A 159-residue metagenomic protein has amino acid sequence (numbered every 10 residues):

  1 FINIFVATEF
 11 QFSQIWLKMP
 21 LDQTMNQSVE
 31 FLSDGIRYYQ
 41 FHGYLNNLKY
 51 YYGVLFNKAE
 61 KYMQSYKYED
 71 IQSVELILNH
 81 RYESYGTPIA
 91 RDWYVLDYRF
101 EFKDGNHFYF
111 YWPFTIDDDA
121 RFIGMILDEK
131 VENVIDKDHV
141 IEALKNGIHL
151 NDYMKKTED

Functional and structural regions predicted by a protein language model:
I4-Y66: Conserved beta-hairpin
I36-Q40, S73-L76, Y109-F110: Short hydrophobic/aromatic-rich beta-strand segments that constitute the beta-sheet cores of beta-sandwich/beta-barrel
G43-Y44, R81, G105, T115: Residue-level signature for short turns and capping positions that connect secondary-structure elements
Y44-L45, E75-R91: Short acidic, Gly/Pro-enriched loop/turn segments at secondary-structure junctions
Y52, E69-Q72, H80, W112-D119: A short, sequence-level motif marking secondary-structure junctions
A59-N79: Structured surface patches comprising rigid loops and adjacent beta-strands/short helices at the edges of well-ordered
I89-D159: Terminal and domain-flanking low-complexity segments
